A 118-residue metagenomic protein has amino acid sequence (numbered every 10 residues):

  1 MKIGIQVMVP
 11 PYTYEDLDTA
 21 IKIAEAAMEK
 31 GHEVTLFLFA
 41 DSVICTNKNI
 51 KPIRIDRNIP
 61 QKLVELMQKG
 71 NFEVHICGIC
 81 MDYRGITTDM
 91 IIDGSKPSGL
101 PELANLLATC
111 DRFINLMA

Functional and structural regions predicted by a protein language model:
K2, H32-T35, E73: Residues at the starts of beta-strands that form the adenosine-phosphate
I3-D18, T46-I50: Short, glycine-rich nucleotide/cofactor-binding loops
I5-Q6, T35-F39: Short, conserved beta-strand edge motifs with alternating hydrophobic and charged residues
L17-K30, V34-L36: Histidine-anchored nucleotide/phosphate-binding helix
A40-V43, C80-M81: Short beta-alpha junction loops
S42-D56: N-terminal beta-loop-helix "entrance" segment that forms/cooperates in small-molecule cofactor or anionic ligand
P52-C80: A glycine-rich helix N-cap at a beta->alpha junction
R84-I86, M90-N115: C-terminal structural segments of small proteins and small subunits
